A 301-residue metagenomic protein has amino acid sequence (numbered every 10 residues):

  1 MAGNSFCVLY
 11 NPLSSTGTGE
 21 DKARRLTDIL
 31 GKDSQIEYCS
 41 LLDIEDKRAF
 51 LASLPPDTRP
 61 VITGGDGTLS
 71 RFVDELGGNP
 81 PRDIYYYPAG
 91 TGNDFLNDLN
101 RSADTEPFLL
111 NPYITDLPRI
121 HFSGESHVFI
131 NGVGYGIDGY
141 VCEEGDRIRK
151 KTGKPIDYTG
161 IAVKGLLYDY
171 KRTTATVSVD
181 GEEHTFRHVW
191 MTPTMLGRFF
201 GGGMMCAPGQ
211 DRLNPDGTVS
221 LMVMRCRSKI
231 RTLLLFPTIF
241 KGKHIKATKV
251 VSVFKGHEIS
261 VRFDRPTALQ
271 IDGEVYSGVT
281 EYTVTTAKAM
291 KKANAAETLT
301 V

Functional and structural regions predicted by a protein language model:
A2-G153: Small-residue-rich beta-alpha loop regions that form the catalytic core of phosphotransfer and lipid-active enzymes
S14-T16, I137-Y140, R198-G202, S228-R231 (+2 more regions): Short, acidic Gly/Pro/Ser/Thr-rich loop/turn segments
A23-L26, G77-G78, D146-R147, P208-D211 (+2 more regions): Short, solvent-exposed amphipathic alpha-helical segments in soluble enzyme and RNA/protein-processing domains
S102-A103, I156-G160, F240-G242: Short Pro/Gly-enriched beta-strand edge/turn motifs at strand-loop
L110-L117, L166-A175, D216, F254-G256 (+3 more regions): A short, compositionally biased
I120, V177, L269: Short aromatic-centered micro-motifs
E125-T218: ATP/pyrophosphate-binding catalytic subdomain of soluble kinases
G181, L213, V223-V301: ATP/nucleoside-binding phosphotransfer catalytic cores, i.e., glycine-rich phosphate-binding loops
